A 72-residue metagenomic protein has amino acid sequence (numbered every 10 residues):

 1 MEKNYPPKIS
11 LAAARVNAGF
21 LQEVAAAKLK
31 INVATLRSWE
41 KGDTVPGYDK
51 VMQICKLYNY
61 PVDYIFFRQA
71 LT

Functional and structural regions predicted by a protein language model:
M1-N17: A short, Lys/Arg-rich alpha-helix, primarily the initiator
I9, G19-F20, P46-D49: Residue-level signal for the short linker/turn that defines the boundary of a DNA-recognition helix
V16, A27, K56: Alpha-helical residues within the helix-turn-helix
V16, K30, K41-D43, A70: Residue-level detection of the helix-turn-helix DNA-binding "recognition helix"
G19-S38: Short alpha-helical DNA-recognition segment
D49-Y64: DNA major-groove recognition helix of helix-turn-helix/homeodomain DNA-binding modules
Y64-T72: Short amphipathic recognition helices of helix-turn-helix/homeodomain-type DNA-binding modules
